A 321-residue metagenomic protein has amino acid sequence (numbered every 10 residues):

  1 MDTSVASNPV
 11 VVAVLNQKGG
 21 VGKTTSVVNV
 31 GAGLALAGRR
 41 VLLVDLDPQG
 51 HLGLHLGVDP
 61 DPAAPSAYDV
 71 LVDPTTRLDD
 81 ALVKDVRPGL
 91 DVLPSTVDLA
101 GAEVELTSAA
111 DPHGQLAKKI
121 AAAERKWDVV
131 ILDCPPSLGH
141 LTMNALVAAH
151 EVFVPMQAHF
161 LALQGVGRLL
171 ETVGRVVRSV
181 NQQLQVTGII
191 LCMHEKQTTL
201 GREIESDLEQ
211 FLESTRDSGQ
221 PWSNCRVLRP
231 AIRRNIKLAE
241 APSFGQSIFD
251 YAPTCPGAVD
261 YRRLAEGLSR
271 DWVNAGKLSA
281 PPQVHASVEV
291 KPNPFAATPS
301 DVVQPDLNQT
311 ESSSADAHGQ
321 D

Functional and structural regions predicted by a protein language model:
M1-D321: P-loop NTP-binding core
